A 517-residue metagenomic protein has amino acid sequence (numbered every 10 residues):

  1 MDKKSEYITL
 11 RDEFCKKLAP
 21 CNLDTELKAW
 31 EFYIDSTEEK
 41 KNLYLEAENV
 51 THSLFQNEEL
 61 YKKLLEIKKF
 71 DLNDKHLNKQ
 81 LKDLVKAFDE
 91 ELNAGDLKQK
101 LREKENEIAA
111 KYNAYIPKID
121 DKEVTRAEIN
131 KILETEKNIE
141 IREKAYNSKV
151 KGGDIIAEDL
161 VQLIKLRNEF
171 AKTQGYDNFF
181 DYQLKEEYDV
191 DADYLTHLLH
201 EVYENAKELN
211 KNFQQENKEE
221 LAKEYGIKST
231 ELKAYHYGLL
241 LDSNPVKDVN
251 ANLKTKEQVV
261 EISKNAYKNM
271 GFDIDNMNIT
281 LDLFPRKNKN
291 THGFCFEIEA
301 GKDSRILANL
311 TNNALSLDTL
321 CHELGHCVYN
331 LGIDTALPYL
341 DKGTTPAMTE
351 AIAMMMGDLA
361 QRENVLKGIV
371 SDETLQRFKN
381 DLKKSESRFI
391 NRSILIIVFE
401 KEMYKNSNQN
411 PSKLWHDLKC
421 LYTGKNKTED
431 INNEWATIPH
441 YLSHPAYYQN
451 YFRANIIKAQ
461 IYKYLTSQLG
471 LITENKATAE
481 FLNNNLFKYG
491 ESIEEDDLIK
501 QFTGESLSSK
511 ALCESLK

Functional and structural regions predicted by a protein language model:
M1-D154, A446: N-terminal helix-rich structural modules
D2-Y7, E38-L43, Y188, Y237-L239 (+7 more regions): C-terminal, non-catalytic "cap/extension" segments appended to globular domains
Y44, L54-Y61, Y188-D193, H197-N212 (+3 more regions): Extended, well-ordered alpha-helical scaffold/bundle regions in very large, multi-domain proteins
D120-K131, V161-L307, R377-F378, R388: Active-site-proximal, well-structured secondary-structure segments within enzyme catalytic domains
L163-F170, Y176-D177, L324-L331, T335 (+1 more regions): Long, well-ordered alpha-helical segments
L199-E208, G343-L382: Post-HExxH zinc-binding segment in Zn-dependent metallohydrolases
N312-L331, E350-M354: Active-site recognition of the HExxH zinc-binding catalytic motif
L340-I352, S385-R388, P445-Y451: Active-site metal-coordination segments of metallo-dependent hydrolases
